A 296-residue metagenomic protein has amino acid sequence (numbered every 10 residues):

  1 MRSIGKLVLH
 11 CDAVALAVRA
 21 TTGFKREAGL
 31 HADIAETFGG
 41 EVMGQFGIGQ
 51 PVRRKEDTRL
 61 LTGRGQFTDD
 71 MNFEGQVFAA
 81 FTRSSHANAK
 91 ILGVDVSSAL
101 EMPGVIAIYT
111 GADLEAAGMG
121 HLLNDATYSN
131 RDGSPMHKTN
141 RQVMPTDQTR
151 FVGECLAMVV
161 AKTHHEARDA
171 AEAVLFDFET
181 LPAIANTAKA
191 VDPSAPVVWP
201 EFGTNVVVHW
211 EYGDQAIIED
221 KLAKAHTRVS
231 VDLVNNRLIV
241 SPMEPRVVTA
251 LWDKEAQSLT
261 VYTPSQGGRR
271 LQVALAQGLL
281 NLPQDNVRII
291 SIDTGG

Functional and structural regions predicted by a protein language model:
L7, R26: Cationic, low-complexity basic patches in intrinsically disordered or flexible, solvent-exposed regions
A13-T22, A28, A32-T37: Short linear motifs in low-complexity or flexible loops
I34-G203, V207: Flexible, low-hydrophobicity surface segments
F78, R150-F151, L251-T260, G295: Short, surface-exposed connector motifs at secondary-structure boundaries
L114, S265-G268, D293-G296: Acidic, glycine-rich active-site loops and adjacent beta-strand->loop/helix elements that engage anionic groups
I218-L280: Conserved beta-alpha junction segments in alpha/beta enzyme cores
D285-D293: Beta-strand segments within the central parallel beta-sheet cores of soluble alpha/beta enzyme folds
